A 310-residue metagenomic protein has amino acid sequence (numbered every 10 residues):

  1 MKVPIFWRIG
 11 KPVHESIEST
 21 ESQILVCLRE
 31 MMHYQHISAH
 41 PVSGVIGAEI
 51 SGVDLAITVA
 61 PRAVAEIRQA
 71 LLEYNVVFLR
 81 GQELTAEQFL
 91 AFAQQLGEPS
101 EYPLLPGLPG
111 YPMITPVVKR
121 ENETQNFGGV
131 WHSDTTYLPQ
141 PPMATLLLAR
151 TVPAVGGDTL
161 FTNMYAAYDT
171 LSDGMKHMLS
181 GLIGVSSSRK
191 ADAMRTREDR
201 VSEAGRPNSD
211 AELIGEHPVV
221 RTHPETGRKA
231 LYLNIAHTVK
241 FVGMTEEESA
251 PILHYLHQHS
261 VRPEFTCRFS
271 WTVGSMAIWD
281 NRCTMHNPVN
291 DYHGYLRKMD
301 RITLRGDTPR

Functional and structural regions predicted by a protein language model:
C27-I278, R282-R310: Fe(II)/2-oxoglutarate oxygenase catalytic core
